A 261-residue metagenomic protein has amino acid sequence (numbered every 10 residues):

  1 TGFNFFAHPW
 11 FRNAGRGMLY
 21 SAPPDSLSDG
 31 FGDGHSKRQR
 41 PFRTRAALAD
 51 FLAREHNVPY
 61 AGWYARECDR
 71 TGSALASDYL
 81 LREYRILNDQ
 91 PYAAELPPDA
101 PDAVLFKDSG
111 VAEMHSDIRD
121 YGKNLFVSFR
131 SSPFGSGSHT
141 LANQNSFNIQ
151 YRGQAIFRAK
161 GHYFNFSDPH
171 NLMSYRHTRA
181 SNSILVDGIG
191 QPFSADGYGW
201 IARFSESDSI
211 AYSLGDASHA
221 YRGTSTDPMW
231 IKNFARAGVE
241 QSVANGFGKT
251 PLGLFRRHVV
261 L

Functional and structural regions predicted by a protein language model:
T1-S28, G34-H35: Aromatic-lined, polymer-binding surfaces characteristic of secreted/periplasmic polysaccharide-degrading enzymes
G2-N4, L27-G34, A47-A61, L87-D89: Short, Lys/Arg-enriched charge-dense amphipathic segments
F6, W10, R40-T44, R176: Short acidic-hydrophobic sequence patches enriched in Asp/Glu that either
S21-A22, E55, D117: Generic structural signal for hydrophobic core residues of well-folded globular domains
A22-P41, N145, P169, S174: CBM-like carbohydrate-recognition segments
K37-Y79: Aromatic (Trp/Tyr) and acidic
A65, R70-L261: Catalytic and substrate-binding regions of extracellular carbohydrate-active enzymes, especially polysaccharide lyases
